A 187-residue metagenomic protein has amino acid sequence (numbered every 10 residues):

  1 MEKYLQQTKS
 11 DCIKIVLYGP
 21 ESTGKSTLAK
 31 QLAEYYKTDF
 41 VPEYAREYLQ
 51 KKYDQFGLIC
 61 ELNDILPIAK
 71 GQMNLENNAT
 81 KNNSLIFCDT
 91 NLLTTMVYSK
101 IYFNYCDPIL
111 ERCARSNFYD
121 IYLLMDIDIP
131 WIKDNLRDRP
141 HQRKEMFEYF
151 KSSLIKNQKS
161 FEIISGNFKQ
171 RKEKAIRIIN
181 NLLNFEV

Functional and structural regions predicted by a protein language model:
E2-C12: Phosphate-binding P-loop
L17: Hydrophobic anchor at the beta1->P-loop junction of P-loop NTPases
E21: The conserved Walker
K25: Conserved lysine of the Walker
A29-E34, I65-N82, C106-Y119: Short amphipathic alpha-helices and their capping/turn segments at secondary-structure boundaries
K30, E34-M73: Conserved substrate/cofactor phosphate-moiety recognition/catalytic segment in nucleotide-dependent phosphotransferases
F56-V97, I101-Y102: Conserved nucleotide-sensing/catalytic segment adjacent to the nucleotide-binding pocket in NTP-handling enzymes
F103-Q170, I176, L183: A glycine- and Lys/Arg-enriched "phosphate-lid" helix/loop adjacent to the NTP-binding pocket of small-molecule kinases
